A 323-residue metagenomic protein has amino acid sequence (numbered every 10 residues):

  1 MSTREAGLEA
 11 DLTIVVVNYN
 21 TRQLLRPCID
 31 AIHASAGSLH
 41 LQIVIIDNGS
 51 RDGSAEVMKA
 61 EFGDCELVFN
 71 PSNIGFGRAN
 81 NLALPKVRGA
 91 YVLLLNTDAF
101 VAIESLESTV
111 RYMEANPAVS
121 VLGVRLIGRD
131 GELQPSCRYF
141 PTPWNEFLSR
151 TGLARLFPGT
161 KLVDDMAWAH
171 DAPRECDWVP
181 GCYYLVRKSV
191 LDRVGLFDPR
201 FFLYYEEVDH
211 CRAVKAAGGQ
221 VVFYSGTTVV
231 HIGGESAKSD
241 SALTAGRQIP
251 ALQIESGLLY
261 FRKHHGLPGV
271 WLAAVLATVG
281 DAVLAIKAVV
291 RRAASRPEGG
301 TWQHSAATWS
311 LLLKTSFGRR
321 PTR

Functional and structural regions predicted by a protein language model:
M1-A34: N-proximal low-complexity "stem/linker" segments adjacent to membrane-targeting elements
A31, S38, D47-E56, S72: A conserved acidic beta->alpha catalytic loop
F69-V87, S108: Glycine-rich, basic loop-to-helix element that forms the pyrophosphate-binding segment of sugar-nucleotide handling
V92: Short aromatic/hydrophobic "clamp" motif used to bind/position activated sugar donors
F100-C137: Conserved donor NDP-sugar-binding/catalytic core segment of glycosyltransferases
P141-C176: Short, flexible, basic/aromatic active-site loop/helix in glycosyltransferases
A169-D171, D177-T228: A short, conserved alpha-helix in the catalytic core of glycosyltransferases
Q248-E255, L267-R323: Non-catalytic, C-terminal membrane-associated alpha-helical segments of glycosyltransferases
